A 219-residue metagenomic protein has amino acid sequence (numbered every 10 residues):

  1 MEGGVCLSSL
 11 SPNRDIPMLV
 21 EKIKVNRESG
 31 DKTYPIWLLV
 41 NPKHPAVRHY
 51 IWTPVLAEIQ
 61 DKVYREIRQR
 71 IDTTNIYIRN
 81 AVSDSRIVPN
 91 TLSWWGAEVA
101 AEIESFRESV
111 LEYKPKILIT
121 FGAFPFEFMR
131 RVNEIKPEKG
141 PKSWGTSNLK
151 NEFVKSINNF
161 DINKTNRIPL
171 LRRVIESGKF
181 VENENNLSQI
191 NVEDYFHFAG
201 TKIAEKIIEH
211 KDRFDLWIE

Functional and structural regions predicted by a protein language model:
M1-P17, T91-I103, E134-E219: C-terminal capping/extension of enzyme domains
E2-I78, E138-S143: Adenosine ribonucleotide-centric catalytic and binding domains
V40-P42, A81, T120-P125: Short, well-ordered beta-to-alpha junction loops that form the rim of enzyme active sites and present histidine/acidic
P45-R48, S85-P89, P125-R130, I135 (+1 more regions): Short catalytic/ligand-binding loop motif for oxyanion handling, primarily in non-cytosolic enzymes, centered on
P45-V55, D84-A100: Surface-exposed cleft-lining segments at the edges of enzyme active sites
R70-I71, L111-Y113, N159-N163: Short, conserved loop/helix-junction motifs that constitute active-site signature segments in enzyme catalytic cores
N75-A81, T165-L170: Conserved beta-strand scaffold positions in the cores of enzyme catalytic domains, especially in NTP/NDP-utilizing
R107-A123: Proline-aspartate-enriched helix->loop->beta-strand connector
